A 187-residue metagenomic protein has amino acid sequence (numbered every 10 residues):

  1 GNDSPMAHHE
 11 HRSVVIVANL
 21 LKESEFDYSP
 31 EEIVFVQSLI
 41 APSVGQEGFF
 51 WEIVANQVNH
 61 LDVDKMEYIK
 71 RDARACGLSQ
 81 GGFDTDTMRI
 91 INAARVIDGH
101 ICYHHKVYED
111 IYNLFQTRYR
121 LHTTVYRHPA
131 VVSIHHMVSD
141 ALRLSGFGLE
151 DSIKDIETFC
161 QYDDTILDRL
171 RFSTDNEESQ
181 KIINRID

Functional and structural regions predicted by a protein language model:
N2-D187: Histidine-centered, transition-metal-coordinating active-site segments
